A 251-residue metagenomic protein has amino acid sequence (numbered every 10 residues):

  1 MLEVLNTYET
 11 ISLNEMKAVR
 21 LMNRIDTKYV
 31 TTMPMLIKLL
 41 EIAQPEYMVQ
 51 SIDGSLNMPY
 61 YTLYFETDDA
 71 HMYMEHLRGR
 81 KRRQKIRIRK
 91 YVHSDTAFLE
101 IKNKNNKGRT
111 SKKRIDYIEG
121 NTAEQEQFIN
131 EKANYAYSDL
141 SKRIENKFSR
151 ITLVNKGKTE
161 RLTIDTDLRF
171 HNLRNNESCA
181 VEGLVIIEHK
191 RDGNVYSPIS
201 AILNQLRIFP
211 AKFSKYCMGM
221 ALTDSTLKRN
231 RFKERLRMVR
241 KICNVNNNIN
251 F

Functional and structural regions predicted by a protein language model:
M1-F251: Phosphate-end processing signature that detects enzymes handling 5′-triphosphorylated RNA and polyphosphate
